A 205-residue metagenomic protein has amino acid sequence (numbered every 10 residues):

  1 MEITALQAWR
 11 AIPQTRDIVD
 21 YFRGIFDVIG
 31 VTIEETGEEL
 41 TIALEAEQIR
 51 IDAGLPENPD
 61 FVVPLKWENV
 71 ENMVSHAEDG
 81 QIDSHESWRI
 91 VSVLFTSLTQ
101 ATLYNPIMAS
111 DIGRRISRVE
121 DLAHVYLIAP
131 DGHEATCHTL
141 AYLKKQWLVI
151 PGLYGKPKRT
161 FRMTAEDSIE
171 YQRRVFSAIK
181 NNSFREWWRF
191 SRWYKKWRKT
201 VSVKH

Functional and structural regions predicted by a protein language model:
M1-H205: Feature captures hydrophobic
